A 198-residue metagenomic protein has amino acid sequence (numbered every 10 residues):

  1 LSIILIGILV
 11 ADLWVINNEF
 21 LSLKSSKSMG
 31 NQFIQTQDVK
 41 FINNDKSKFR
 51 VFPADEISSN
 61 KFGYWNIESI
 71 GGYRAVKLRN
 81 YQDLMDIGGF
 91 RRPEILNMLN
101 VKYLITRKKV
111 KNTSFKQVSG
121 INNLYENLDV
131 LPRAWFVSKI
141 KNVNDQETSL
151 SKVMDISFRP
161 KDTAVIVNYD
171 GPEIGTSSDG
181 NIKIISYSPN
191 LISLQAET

Functional and structural regions predicted by a protein language model:
S2, Y81, G171-E173: Residue-level signal for well-ordered alpha-helical segments
S2-K77, G89, Y125: Extracytoplasmic
L21-M29, Q82-L84, R133-K141, S151: Charged, low-complexity surface segments at secondary-structure and domain boundaries
I42, G72-V76, E94-T198: Flexible, solvent-exposed extracytoplasmic
L78-P93: A short, well-structured beta->alpha microelement
